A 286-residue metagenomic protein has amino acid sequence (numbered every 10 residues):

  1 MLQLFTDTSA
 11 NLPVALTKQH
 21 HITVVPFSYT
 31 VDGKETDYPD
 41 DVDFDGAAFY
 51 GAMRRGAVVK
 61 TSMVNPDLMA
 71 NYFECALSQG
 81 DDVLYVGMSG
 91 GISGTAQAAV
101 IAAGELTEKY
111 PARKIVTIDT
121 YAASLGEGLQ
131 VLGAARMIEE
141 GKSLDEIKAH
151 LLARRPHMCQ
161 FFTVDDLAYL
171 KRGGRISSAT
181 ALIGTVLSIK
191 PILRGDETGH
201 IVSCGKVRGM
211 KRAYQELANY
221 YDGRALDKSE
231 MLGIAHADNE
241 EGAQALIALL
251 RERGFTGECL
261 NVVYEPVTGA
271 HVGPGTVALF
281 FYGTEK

Functional and structural regions predicted by a protein language model:
M1, Q79-D82, F255: Short loop/turn motifs at secondary-structure junctions
Q3, S9-T17, I22-T30, T36 (+6 more regions): Mixed-charge interfacial surface used for oligomerization/domain docking and macromolecular partner engagement
E35-A98, G104-E108: Class I S-adenosyl-L-methionine
L84, R113-K114: Generic beta-strand structural signal
G87, V116-T117: A glycine-rich beta-strand to alpha-helix segment that forms a phosphate/ribose-binding loop at ligand/cofactor sites
